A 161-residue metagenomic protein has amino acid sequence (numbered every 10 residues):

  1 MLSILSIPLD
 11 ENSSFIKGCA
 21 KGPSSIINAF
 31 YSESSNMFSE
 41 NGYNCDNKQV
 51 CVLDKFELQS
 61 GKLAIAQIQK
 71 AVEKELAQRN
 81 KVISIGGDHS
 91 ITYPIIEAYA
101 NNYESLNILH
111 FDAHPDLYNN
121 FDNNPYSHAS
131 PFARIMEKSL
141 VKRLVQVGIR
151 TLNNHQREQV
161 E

Functional and structural regions predicted by a protein language model:
L2-E161: Conserved alpha-helical scaffold segments that buttress catalytic/binding sites
